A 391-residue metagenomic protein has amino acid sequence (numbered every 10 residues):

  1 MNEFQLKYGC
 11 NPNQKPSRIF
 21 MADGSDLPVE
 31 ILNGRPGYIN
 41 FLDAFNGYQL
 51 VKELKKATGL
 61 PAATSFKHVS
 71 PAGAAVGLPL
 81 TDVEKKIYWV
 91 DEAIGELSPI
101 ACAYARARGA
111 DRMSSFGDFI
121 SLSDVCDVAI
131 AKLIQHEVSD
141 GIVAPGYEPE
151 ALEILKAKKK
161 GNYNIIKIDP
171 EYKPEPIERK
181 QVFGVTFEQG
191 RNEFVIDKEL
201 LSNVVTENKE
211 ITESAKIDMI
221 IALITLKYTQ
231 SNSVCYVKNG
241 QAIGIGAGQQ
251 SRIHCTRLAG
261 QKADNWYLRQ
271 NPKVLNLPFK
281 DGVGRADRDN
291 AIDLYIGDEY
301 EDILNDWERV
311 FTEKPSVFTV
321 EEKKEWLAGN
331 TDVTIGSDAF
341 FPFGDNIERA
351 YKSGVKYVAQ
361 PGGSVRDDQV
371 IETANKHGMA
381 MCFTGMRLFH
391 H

Functional and structural regions predicted by a protein language model:
M1-L200, A215-S233: Active-site loops and adjacent core secondary-structure elements that bind or stabilize anionic groups
D23-R35, A110-F116, Q189-K209, A286-W307 (+2 more regions): Gly-rich Lys/Arg/Thr-decorated short loops/hinges at beta-loop-alpha junctions or inter-strand turns that position
E53, Y228, N265-R269, K352 (+1 more regions): Conserved helix-loop functional segments at active or binding sites
A57-S65, I165-I168, S231-K238, L268-F279 (+1 more regions): Flexible, glycine/charged-enriched surface loops at secondary-structure junctions
P61-A62, K67-A72, V76-L78, S233 (+4 more regions): Glycine-rich phosphate/pyrophosphate-binding loops and their adjacent beta-strand/loop elements at enzyme active sites
S70, C126, N239-Q241, Q249 (+2 more regions): Active-site-proximal loop/turn and secondary-structure-junction residues that shape catalytic pockets, frequently
A72-R112, I243-F340: Glycine- and Gly-Pro-enriched alpha-helical subdomains that act as flexible, kink-prone "lid/hinge" or packing modules
D118, L122-S123, D127, H136-I166 (+5 more regions): C-terminal binding/interaction regions
